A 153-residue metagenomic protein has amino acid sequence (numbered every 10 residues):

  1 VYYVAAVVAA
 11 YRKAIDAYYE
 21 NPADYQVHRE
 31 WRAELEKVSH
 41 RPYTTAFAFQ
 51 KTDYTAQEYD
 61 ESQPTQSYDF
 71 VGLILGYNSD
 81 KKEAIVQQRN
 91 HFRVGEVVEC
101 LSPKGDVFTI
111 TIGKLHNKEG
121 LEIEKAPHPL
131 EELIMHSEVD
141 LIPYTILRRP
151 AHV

Functional and structural regions predicted by a protein language model:
V1-V153: Surface-exposed amphipathic alpha-helical tracts and adjacent flexible/coil segments at the periphery of soluble enzymes
